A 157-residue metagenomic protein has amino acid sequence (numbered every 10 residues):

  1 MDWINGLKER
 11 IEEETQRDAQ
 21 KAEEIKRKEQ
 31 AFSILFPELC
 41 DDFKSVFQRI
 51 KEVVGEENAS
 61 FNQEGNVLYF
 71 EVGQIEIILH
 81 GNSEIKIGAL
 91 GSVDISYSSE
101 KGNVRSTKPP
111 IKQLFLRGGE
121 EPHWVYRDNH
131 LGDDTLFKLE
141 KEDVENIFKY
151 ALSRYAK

Functional and structural regions predicted by a protein language model:
D2: Contiguous mid-protein beta-loop-alpha structural module that forms a pocket-lining wall or clamp of enzyme active
G6-G65: Contiguous, amphipathic alpha-helical segments that mediate oligomerization or scaffolding in large protein assemblies
N66-K157: Intrinsic disorder/low-complexity polar-acidic segments
